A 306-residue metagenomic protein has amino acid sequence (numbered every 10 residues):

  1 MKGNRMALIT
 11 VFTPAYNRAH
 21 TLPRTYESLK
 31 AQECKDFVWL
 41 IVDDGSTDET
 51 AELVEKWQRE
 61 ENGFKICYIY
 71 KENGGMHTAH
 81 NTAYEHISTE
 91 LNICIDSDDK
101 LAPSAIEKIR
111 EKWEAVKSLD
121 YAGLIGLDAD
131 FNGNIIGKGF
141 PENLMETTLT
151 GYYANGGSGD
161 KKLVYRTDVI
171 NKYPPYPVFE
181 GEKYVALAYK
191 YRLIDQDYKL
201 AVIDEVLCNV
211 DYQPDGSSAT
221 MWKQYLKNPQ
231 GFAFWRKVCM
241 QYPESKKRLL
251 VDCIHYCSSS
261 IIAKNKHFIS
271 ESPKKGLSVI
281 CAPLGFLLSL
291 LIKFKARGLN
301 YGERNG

Functional and structural regions predicted by a protein language model:
N17-A31: Short, well-formed alpha-helical segments that are part of the catalytic scaffolds of diverse glycosyltransferases
S28, D43-L53: A conserved acidic beta->alpha catalytic loop
D36-G45, C67-E72, D96-S97: Short beta-strand/loop segment that forms part of the nucleotide-sugar
K71-I87: Glycine-rich, basic loop-to-helix element that forms the pyrophosphate-binding segment of sugar-nucleotide handling
N92: Short aromatic/hydrophobic "clamp" motif used to bind/position activated sugar donors
S104-K138: Conserved donor NDP-sugar-binding/catalytic core segment of glycosyltransferases
D130, N134-A219: Conserved nucleotide-sugar donor-binding catalytic segment
C208-Q213, T220-K246: Catalytic core of nucleotide-sugar-dependent glycosyltransferases
